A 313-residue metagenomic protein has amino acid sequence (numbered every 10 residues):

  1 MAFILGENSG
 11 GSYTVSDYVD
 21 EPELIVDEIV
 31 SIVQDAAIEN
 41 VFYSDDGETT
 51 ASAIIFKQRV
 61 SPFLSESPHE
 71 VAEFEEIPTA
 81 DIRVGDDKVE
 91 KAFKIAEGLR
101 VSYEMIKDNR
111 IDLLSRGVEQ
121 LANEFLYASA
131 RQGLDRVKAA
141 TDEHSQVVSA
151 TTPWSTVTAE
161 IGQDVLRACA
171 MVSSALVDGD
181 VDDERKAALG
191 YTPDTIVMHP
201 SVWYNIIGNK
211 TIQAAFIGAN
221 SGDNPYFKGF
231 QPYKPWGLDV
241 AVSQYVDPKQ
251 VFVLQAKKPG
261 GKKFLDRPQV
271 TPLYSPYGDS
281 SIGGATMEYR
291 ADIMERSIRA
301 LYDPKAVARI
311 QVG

Functional and structural regions predicted by a protein language model:
M1-I38: N-terminal alpha-helical "arm" segments
A2-S9, N209-G313: Sequence/fold signature of self-assembling virion shell proteins
I25-I95: Assembly/oligomerization interface modules of large self-assembling protein complexes
V26-E28, T192-D194, K249-Q250: Short, surface-exposed beta-edge/turn micro-motifs
A92-E104: Residues forming anionic-ligand binding surfaces in small-molecule and nucleic-acid pockets of primarily soluble enzymes
Y103-V181: Alpha-helical scaffold segments that mediate packing/assembly in large oligomeric complexes
E104, S201-V202, V246: Alpha-helix/helix-capping structural signal
S174-W236: A contiguous, surface-oriented mixed alpha/beta subdomain in the mid-to-C-terminal portion of proteins that forms
